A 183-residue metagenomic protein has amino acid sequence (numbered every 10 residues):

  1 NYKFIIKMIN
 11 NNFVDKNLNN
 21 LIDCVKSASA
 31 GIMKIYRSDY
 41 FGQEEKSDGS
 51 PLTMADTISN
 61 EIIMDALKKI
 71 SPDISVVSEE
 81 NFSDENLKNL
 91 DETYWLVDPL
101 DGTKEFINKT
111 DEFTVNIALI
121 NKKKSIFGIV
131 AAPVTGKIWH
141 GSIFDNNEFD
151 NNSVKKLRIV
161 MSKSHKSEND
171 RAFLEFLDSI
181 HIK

Functional and structural regions predicted by a protein language model:
N1-Y2: Intrinsic-disorder-associated, low-complexity terminal segments enriched in Asp/Asn/His/Tyr and depleted of Lys/Arg
I5-L100, S167-S179: N-terminal subdomain of lithium-sensitive/metallo-dependent phosphomonoesterases centered on the IMPase/IPPase/PAP
I32, D56, L67, T103 (+3 more regions): Residue-level signal for inorganic ion chemistry
K88-F144: DPxDG-like acidic metal-binding loop motif
A131-I159, H165: ATP-dependent small-molecule kinase catalytic core of the GHMP/sugar-kinase superfamily and closely related
N152-K183: An extended, acidic
